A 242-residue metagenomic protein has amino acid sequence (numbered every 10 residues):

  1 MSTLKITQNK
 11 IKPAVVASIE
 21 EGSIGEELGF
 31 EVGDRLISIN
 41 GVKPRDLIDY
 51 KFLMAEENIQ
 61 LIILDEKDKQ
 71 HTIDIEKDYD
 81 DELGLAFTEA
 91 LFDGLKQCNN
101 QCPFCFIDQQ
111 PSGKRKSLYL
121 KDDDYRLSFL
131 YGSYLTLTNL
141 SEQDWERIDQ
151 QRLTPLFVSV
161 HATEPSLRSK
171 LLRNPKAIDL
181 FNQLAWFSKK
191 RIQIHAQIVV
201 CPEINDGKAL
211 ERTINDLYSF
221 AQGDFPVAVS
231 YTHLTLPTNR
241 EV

Functional and structural regions predicted by a protein language model:
T3-E20: PDZ/PDZ-like groove recognition
E21-I24, R45-L47: Short alpha-helix capping/helix-loop boundary micro-motifs
I24-L28, K51-F52: Short, surface-exposed secondary-structure edge patches
E27-R45: Conserved PDZ fold ligand-binding element
G33, L61, C105: Terminal peptide-recognition signature
K51-F87: PDZ-domain C-terminal substructure recognizer with occasional recognition of PDZ-binding tails
K77-D224, L234: Conserved Radical SAM active-site core
T232-T238: Conserved small/polar residues in nucleotide/adenosyl-binding loops
